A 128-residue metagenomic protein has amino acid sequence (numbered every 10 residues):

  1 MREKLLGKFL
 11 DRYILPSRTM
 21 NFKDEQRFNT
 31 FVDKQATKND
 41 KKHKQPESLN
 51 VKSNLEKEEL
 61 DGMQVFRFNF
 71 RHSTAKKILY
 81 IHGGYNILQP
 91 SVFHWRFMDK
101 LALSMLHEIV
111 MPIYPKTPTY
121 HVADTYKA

Functional and structural regions predicted by a protein language model:
M1-F70: A glycine/proline-hinged amphipathic helix-loop "lid/cap" segment that gates access to hydrophobic ligand pockets
V65, L79, L101: Conserved hydrophobic/aromatic pocket- or pore-lining residues that grip, position, or stack substrates in active sites
S73, L88-F93: Conserved AMP-binding/adenylate-forming
A75-G84: Short beta-strand element of the alpha/beta-hydrolase
G84-Y85, E108: Glycine- and small hydrophobic-enriched segments that form the cores of compact globular domains
S91, V110-A128: Catalytic nucleophile-loop/oxyanion-hole region of alpha/beta-hydrolase and closely related hydrolase-like folds
V92-M111: Short amphipathic alpha-helix adjacent to the substrate-entry channel of hydrolases
